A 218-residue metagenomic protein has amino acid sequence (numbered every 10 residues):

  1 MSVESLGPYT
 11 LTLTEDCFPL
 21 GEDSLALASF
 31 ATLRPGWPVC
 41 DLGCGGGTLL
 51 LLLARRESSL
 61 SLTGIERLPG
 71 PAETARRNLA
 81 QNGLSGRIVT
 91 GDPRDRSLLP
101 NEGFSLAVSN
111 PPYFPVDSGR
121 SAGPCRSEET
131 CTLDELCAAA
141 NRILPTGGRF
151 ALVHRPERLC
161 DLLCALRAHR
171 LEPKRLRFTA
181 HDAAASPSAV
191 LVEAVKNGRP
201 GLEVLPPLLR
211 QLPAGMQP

Functional and structural regions predicted by a protein language model:
M1-L33: Class I SAM-dependent transferase core
T10, S61, R87, E172-R175: Conserved beta-strand segments of alpha/beta enzyme cores
T12, D16, T132-P187, L191: Conserved Class I SAM-dependent methyltransferase catalytic core
C17, Y113, N197-P200: Active-site/binding-pocket entry motifs
D23-R120: Conserved SAM/SAH cofactor-binding pocket of Class I
P111-E135, A139: Mobile active-site "lid"/loop adjacent to the S-adenosyl-L-methionine
P115-S118, G147, E172-K174, G201-L202: Short, structured loop/turn "capping" segments at alpha-beta junctions
A184-P218: SAM/dcSAM-binding transferase cores
